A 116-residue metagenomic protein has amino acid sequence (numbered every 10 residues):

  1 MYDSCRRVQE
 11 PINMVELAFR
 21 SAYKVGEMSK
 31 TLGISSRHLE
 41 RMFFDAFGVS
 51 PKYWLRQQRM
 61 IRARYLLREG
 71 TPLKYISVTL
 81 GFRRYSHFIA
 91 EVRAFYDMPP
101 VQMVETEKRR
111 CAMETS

Functional and structural regions predicted by a protein language model:
M1-D3, E10-K24, F43, F47 (+3 more regions): Basic, amphipathic alpha-helical hairpins
R6, E10, L55-Q58: Alpha-helix N-cap/N′ positions at the starts of helices
G26, D45-R83, T106-S116: Terminal helix-turn-helix DNA-binding modules in bacterial transcription factors
G26-W54, S77-Q102: Basic/polar phosphate-binding segments, predominantly the helix-turn-helix DNA-binding elements of transcriptional
